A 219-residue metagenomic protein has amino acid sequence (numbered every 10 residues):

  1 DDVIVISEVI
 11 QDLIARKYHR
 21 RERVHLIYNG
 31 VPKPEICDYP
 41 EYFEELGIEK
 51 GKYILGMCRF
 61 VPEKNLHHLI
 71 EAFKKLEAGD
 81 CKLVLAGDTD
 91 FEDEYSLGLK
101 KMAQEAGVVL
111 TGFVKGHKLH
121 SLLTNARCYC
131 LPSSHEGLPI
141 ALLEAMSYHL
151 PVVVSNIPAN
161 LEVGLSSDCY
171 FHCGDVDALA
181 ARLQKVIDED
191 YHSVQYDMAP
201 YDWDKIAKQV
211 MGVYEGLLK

Functional and structural regions predicted by a protein language model:
V9, G30: Carbohydrate-associated surface elements
F43, G47-K74, V84: Conserved donor-binding/catalytic core segment of Leloir-type glycosyltransferases
S96-H117: Nucleotide-activated donor-binding/catalytic signature segment of Leloir-type glycosyltransferases, i.e., the conserved
F113-V114, S121-A126, V210: Short alpha-helical donor nucleotide-sugar binding micro-motif in glycosyltransferases
S134: Aromatic "clamp/platform" in nucleotide-sugar-dependent glycosyltransferases that forms part of the donor/acceptor
P151-V154: Short hydrophobic beta-strand element within catalytic cores of glycosyltransferases and related nucleotide-activated
C169-V176, Q184-E189: Conserved acidic donor-binding segment of nucleotide-sugar-dependent glycosyltransferases
D190-L218: A charged, aromatic-enriched C-terminal amphipathic alpha-helix characteristic of glycosyltransferases across folds
